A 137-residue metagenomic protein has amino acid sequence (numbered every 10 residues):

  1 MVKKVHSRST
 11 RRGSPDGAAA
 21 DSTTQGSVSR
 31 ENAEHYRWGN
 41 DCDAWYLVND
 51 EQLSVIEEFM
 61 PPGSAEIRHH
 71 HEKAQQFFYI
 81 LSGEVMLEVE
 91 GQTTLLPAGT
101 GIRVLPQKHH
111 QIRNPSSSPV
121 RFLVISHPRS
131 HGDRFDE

Functional and structural regions predicted by a protein language model:
M1-L53, I67, D133-E137: A short, N-terminal "cap"/entry segment at the start of jelly-roll beta-barrel domains of the cupin/DSBH fold
E51-Q52, K73, Q92, S117-S118: Short strand-connecting beta-turns/loops that link adjacent beta-strands
I56-H71: Conserved short histidine dyad/triad with adjacent acidic residue
A65-I67, M86, I102, P106-I112: Histidine-centered metal-chelating micro-motifs
K73-Q75, Y79-V85, E90: Glycine- and acidic-residue-biased ligand/ion/polar-headgroup-sensing regions
E84-M86, T93, H109, P119: Structural motif
G91-P106: Short acidic-glycine-tyrosine-enriched beta hairpin
P106-G132: Ligand-binding loop in jelly-roll beta-barrel domains
